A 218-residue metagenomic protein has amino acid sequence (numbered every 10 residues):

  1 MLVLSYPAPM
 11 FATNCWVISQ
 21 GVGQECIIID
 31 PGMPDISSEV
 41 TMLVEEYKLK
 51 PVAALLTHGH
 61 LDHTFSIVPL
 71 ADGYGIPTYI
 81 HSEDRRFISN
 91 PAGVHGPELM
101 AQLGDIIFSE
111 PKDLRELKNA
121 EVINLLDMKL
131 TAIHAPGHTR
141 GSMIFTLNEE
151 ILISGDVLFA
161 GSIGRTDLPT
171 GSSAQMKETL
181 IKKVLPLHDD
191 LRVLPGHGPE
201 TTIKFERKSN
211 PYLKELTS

Functional and structural regions predicted by a protein language model:
M1-Y47, I144-S154: Conserved beta-strand hairpin/beta-sheet module of binuclear metal-dependent hydrolase folds, prominently
L2, L55, T131: Conserved Rossmann-like nucleotide-binding pocket used by diverse enzymes that bind dinucleotide cofactors
Y6-A8, K112-L114, H134-P136: Short Gly/Pro-enriched turn/cap motifs at secondary-structure boundaries
I18, T57, A135: Conserved S/T- and glycine-rich ATP-binding loop of Class I adenylate-forming
G23, K50-P51, D189: Short loop/turn motifs at secondary-structure junctions
M33-N124, K208-L216: Active-site HxH/HxHxD metal-binding segment of metal-dependent hydrolases
P34-D35, V94-L99, V122, M128-T217: Metallo-beta-lactamase
